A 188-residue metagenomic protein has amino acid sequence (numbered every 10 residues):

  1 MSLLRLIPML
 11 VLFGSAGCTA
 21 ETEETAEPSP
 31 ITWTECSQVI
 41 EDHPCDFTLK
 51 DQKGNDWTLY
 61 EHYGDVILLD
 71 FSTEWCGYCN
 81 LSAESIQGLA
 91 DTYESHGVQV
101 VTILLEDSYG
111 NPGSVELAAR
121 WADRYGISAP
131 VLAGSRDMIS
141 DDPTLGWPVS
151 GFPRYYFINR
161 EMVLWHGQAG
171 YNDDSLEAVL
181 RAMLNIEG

Functional and structural regions predicted by a protein language model:
G14-G17: C-terminal motif of bacterial Sec signal peptides marking the signal peptidase cleavage site
T19-E21: Bacterial signal peptide processing site
E23-Y60, P130: N-terminal "domain-start" segment that seeds a small globular fold
D65-I67, F71-W75, D107, G151: Short pre-active-site segment immediately N-terminal to redox-active cysteine/selenocysteine motifs in thiol-based
D65-V66, L81-L104, D123: Conserved helix-turn-beta segment immediately C-terminal to the redox Cys motif in thioredoxin-like folds
F71-G88, G110: Conserved redox-active cysteine motifs that mediate thiol-disulfide chemistry, especially di-cysteine Cys-X(1-2)-Cys
V101, E116-R154: Short, internal strand/loop/helix patches that form the active-site neighborhood or redox-interaction surface
S150-G188: Thiol-/selenol-based redox modules, centered on thioredoxin-like and closely related oxidoreductase domains
